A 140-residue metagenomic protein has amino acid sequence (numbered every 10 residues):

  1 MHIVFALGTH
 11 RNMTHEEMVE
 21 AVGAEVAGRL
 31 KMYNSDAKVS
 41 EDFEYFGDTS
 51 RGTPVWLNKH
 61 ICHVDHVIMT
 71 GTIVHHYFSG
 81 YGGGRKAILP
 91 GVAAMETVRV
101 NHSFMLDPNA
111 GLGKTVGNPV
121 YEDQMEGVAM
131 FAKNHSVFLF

Functional and structural regions predicted by a protein language model:
M1-G8, Y33, F140: Short internal beta-strands
F5-E16, A37-D42: Short, conserved secondary-structure transition motifs
H15-V26: Short, aromatic/basic amphipathic alpha-helical patches
R29-T49, T53-F140: Conserved, well-structured core segments that form the ligand-binding/active-site neighborhood of functional domains
